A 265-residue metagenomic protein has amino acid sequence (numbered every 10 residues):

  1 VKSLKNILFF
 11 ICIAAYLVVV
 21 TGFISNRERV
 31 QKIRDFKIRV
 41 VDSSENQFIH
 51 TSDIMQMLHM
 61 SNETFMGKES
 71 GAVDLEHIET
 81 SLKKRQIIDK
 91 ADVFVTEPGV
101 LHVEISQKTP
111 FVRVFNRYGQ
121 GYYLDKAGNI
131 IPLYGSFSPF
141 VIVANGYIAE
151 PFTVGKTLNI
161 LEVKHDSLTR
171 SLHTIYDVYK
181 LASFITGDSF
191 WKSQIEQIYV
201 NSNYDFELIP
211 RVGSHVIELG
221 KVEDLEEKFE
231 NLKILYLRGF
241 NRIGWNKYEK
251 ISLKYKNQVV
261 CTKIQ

Functional and structural regions predicted by a protein language model:
V1-D42, S52-Q265: Charged, solvent-exposed interaction patches on well-folded alpha/beta domains that mediate macromolecular contacts
F48-I49: Bilobed "Venus flytrap"/periplasmic-binding protein-like clamshell domains and structurally analogous long
